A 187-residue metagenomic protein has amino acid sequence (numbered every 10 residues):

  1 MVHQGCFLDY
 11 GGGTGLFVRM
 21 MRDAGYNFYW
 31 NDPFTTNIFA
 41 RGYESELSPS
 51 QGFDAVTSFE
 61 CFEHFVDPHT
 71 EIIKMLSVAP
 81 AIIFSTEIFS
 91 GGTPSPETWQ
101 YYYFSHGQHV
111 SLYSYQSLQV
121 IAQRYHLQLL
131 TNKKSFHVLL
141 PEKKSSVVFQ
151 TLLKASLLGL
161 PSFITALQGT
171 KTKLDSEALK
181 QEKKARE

Functional and structural regions predicted by a protein language model:
M1-W99, G107-Y125, H137-P141: Conserved SAM-binding loop
Y115-E187: Rossmann-like AdoMet/SAM-dependent catalytic core
